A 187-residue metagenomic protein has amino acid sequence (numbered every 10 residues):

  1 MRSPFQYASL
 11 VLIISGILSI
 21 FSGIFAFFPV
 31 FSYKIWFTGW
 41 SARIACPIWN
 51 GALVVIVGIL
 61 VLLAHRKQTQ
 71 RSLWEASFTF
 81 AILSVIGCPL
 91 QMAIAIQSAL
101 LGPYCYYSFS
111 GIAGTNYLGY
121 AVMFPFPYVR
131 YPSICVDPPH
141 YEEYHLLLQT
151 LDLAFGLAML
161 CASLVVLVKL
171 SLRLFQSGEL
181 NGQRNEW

Functional and structural regions predicted by a protein language model:
R2-G111, G156-R173: Signature of small four-pass
S32, W36-G39, Y128-Y131, C135-D137 (+1 more regions): Membrane-interface extramembranous regions
W40-S41, Y120-A121, L180-G182: Short, surface-exposed, polar/charged, turn-prone segments marking secondary-structure boundaries
I48-G51, G114-F124, L146-M159: Extracellular loop 3-seventh transmembrane helix
L100-P139: Extracellular/lumenal N-termini and interhelical loops of multi-pass eukaryotic membrane proteins
Y117, F126, L172-W187: Intrinsically disordered cytoplasmic terminal tails of membrane proteins
V136-N181: A hydrophobic membrane-anchoring alpha-helix module
